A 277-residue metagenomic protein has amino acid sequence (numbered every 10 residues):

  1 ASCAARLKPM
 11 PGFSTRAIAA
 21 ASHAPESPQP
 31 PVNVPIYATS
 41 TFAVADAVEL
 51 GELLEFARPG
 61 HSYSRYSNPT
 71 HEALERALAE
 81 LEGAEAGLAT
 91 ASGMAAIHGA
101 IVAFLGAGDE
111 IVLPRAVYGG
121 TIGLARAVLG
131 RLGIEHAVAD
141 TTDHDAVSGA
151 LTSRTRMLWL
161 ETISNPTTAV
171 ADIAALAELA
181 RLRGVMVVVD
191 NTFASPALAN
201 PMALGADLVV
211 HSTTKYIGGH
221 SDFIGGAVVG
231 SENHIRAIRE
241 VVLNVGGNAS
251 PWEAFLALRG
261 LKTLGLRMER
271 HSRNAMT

Functional and structural regions predicted by a protein language model:
L7-Y37: Short conserved active-site loop signatures built around small residues
S14, V32-I36, P59, A86 (+1 more regions): A generic secondary-structure signal marking the coil-to-beta-strand transition
I18, Y63, Y216-I217: Short clusters of hydrophobic/aromatic residues that line enzyme substrate/ligand-binding pockets
P25, A86-T277: Conserved PLP-enzyme active-site core in the AAT-like
N33-P35, S40-A47, D140, H144: Histidine- and aromatic-rich ligand-binding microenvironments
T41-A95, G120-A127: Conserved N-terminal alpha-helix of the aminotransferase class I/II PLP-enzyme fold
